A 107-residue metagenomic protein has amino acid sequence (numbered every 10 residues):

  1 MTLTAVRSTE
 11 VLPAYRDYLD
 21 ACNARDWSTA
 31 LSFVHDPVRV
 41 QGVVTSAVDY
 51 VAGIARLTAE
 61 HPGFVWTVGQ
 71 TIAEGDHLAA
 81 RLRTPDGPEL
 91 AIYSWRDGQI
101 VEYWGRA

Functional and structural regions predicted by a protein language model:
M1-A107: C-terminal and inter-domain tail/linker signature
